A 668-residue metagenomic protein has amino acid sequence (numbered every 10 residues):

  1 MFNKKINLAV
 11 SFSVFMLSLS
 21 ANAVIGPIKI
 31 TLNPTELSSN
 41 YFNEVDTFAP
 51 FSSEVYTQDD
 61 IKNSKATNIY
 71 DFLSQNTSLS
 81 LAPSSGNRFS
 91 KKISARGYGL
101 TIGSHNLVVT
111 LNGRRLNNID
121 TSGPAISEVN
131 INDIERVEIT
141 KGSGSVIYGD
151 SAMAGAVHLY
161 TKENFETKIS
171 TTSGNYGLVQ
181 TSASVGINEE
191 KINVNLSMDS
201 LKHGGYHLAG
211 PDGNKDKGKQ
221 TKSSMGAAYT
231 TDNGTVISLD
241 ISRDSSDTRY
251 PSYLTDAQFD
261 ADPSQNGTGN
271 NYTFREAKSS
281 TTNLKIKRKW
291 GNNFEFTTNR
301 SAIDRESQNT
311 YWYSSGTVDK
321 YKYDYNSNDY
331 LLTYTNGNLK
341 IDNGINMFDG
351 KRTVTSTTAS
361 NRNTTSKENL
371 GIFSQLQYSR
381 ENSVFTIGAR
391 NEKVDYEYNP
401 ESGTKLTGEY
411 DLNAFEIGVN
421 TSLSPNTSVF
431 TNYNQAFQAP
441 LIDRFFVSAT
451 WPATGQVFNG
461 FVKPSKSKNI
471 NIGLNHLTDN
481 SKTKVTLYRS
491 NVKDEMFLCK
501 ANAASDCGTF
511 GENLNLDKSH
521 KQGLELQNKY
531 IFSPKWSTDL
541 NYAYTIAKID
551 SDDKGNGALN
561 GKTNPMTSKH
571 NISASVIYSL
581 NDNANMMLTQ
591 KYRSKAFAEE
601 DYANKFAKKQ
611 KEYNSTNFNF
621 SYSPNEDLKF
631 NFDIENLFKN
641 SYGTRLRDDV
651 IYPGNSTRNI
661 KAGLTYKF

Functional and structural regions predicted by a protein language model:
S74-R114: Extracytoplasmic beta-strand/coil segments of soluble accessory domains associated with Gram-negative outer-membrane
R114-K141, L159: Short acidic/polar hinge/loop motifs at secondary-structure boundaries that mediate gating or recognition
V146, H158, F165-E166, G186-A277: Periplasmic-side early beta-strands and strand-to-turn transitions of outer-membrane beta-barrels
G186-N188, S197, Y229-N233, I237 (+6 more regions): Conserved C-terminal beta-signal and adjacent last beta-strands/turns of outer-membrane beta-barrel proteins
T230-S246, T273-D411, N420-S422, H476-L477 (+3 more regions): Face-selective signature of the C-terminal outer-membrane beta-barrel domain
L254-D260, D349-K351, K393-P400, T407 (+7 more regions): Surface-exposed extracellular loop regions of Gram-negative outer-membrane beta-barrel proteins, predominantly
Y325-L331, N369-F373, N459-K463, N469 (+4 more regions): Outer membrane beta-barrel strand-and-loop segments of large Gram-negative receptors, especially TonB-dependent
N338, Y378-F385, V394, R489-N491 (+4 more regions): Gram-negative outer-membrane beta-barrel transporters
